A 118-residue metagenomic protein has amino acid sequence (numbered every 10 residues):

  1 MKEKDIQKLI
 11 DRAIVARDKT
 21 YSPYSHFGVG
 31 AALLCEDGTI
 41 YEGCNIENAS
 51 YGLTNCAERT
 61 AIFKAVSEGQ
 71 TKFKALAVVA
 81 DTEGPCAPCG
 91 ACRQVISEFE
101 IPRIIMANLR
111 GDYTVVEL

Functional and structural regions predicted by a protein language model:
M1-S22, E68-L118: C-terminal binding/interaction regions
R12-V15, A57-A65: Short, well-ordered amphipathic alpha-helical segments that serve as non-catalytic structural scaffolds within diverse
H26-C35: Short beta-strand scaffold segments in enzyme catalytic cores
C35-D37, L109: Short acidic-glycine loop/turn motifs at beta-strand connectors
N45-R59: Compact, glycine-rich, soluble single-domain proteins
